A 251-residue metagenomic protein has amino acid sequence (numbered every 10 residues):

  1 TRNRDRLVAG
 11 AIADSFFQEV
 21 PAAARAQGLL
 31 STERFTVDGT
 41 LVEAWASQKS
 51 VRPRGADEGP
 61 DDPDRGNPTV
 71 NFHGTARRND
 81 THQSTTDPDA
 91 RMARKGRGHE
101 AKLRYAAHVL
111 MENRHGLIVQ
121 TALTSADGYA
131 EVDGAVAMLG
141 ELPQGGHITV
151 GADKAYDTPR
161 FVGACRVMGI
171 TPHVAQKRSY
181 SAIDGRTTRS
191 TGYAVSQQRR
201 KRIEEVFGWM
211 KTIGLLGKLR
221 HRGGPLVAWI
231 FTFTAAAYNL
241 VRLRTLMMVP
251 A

Functional and structural regions predicted by a protein language model:
T1-M168, R244: Polybasic low-complexity intrinsically disordered regions
N3-V8, T188-Q197: Short alpha-helix plus adjacent loop in nuclease-associated cores
R104-A106, H147, V167-G169, R202 (+2 more regions): Active-site lining segments that contact anionic ligands and/or coordinate catalytic metals
V109, V150-D153, C165, P172 (+3 more regions): Hydrophobic, well-ordered secondary-structure elements that form the walls of internal hydrophobic environments
S125, S179, M247: Residue-level detector of flexible, active-site-proximal loop/helix-junction positions within diverse enzyme catalytic
P159, Y193-A251: Basic, amphipathic alpha-helical segments enriched in Lys/Arg and hydrophobic/aromatic residues
G169-Y180: RNase H-like polynucleotidyl transferase catalytic core
S181-T188: Short, charged, surface-exposed secondary-structure boundary motifs
